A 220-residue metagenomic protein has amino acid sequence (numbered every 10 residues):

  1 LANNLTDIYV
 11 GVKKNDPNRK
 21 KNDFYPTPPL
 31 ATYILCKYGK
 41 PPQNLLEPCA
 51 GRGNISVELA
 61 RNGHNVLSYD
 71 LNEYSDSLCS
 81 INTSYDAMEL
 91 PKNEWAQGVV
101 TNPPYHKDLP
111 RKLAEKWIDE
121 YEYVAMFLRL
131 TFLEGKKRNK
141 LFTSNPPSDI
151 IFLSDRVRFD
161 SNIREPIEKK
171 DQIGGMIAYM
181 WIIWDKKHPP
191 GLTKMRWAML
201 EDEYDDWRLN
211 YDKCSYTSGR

Functional and structural regions predicted by a protein language model:
L1-R220: Class I S-adenosyl-L-methionine-dependent methyltransferase catalytic core
